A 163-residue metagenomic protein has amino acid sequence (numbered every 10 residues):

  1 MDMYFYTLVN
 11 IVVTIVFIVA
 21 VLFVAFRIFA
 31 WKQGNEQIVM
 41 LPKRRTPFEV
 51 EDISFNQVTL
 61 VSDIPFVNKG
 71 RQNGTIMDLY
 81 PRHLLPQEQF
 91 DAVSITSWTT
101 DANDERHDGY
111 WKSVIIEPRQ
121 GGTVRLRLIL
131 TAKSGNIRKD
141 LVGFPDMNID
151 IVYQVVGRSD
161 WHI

Functional and structural regions predicted by a protein language model:
M1-L41: N-terminal signal-anchor transmembrane alpha helix of single-pass membrane proteins, serving as the membrane-anchoring
D2-Y4, P86, R138: Serine/threonine-rich low-complexity intrinsically disordered regions
Y4-Y6, Y80, Y110, Y153: Sequence-level detector for tyrosine residue identity
L8, L22, L41, L60 (+4 more regions): Generic detector of leucine side chains in alpha-helical contexts
I28-P118: N-terminal topogenic membrane-targeting module
T99-I163: Cytosol-/stroma-facing membrane-proximal "stalk/adaptor" domains immediately downstream of transmembrane anchors
